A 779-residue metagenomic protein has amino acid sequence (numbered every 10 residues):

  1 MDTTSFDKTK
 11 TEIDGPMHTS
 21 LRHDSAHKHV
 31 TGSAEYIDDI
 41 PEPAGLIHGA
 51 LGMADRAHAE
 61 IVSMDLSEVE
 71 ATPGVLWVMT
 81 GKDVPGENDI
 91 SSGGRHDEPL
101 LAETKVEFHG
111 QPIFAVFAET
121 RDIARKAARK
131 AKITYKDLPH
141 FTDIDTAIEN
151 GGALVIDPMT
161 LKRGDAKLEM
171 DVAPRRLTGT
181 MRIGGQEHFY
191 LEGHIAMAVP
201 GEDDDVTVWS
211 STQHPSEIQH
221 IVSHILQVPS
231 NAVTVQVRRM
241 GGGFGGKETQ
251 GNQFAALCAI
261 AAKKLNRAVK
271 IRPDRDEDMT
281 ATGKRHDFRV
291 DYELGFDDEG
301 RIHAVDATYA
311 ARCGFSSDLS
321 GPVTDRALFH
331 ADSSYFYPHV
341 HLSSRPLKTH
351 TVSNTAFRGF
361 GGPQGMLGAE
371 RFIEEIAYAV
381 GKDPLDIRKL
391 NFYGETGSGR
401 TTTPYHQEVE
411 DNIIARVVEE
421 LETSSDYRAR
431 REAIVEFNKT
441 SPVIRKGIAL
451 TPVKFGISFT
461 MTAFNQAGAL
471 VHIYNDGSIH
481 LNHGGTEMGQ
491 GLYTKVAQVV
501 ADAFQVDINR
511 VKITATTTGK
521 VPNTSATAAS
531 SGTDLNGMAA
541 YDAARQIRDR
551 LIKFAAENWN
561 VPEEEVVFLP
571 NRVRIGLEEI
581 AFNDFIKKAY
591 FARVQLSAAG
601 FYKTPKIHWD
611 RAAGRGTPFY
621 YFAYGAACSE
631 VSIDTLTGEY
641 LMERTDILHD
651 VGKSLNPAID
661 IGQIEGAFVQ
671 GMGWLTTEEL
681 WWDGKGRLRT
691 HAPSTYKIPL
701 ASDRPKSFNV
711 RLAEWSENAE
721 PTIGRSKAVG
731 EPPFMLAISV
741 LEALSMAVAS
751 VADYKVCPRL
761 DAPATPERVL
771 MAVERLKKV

Functional and structural regions predicted by a protein language model:
M1-L161, G179, K264: Flexible, low-hydrophobicity surface segments
T19, S25-K28, G32, M159-A196 (+5 more regions): Glycine-rich loop/linker segments at domain edges
G81-K82, Q227-A232, A262-I271, D298 (+2 more regions): C-terminal catalytic domains of large/alpha subunits in multi-subunit enzymes
N88-G93, A127-K130, S210, Q219-I221 (+13 more regions): Short acidic, glycine/serine/threonine-rich loops at helix termini
I148-L226, G394-S478, R689-A701, S707-R711: Helix-loop-helix junctions that connect adjacent transmembrane helices in secondary transporters/permeases, recognized
R239-N266, K270-R272, L492-V500: Thiamine diphosphate
I302, S316, I479, E639-Y640 (+1 more regions): Hydrophobic "anchor" residues
I457-V521, M538: Catalytic phosphate/nucleotide-handling subdomain of diverse soluble enzymes
